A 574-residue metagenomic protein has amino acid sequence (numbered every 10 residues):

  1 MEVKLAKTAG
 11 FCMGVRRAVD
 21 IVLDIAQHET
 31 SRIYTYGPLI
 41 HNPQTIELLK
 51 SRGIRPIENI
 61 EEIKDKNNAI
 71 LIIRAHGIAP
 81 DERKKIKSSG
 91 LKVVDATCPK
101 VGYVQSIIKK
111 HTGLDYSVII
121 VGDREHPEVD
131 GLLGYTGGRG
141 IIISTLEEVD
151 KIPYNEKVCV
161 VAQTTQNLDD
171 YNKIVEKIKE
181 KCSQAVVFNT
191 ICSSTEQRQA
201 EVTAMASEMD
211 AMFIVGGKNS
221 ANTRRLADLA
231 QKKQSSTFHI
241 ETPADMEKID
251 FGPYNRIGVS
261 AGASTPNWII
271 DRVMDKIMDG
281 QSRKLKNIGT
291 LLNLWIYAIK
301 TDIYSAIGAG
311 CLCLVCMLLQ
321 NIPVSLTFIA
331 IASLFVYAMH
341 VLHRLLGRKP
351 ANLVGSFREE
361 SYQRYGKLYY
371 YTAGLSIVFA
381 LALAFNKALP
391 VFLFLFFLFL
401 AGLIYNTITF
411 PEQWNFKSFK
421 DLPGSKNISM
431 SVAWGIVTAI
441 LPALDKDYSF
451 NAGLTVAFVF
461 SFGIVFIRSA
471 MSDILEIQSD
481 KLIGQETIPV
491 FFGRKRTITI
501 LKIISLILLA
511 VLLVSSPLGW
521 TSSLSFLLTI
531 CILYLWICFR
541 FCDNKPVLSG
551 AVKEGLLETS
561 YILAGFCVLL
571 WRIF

Functional and structural regions predicted by a protein language model:
M1-A261, N267-W268, M274, M278-G280: The feature marks the mature, well-folded catalytic cores of soluble enzymes
I296-L319, T372-G374, S431-T438: The first (N-terminal) embedded transmembrane alpha-helix
C311-I331, A380-L393, T438-V459, L512-L524 (+1 more regions): Helix-coil boundary and interhelical linker segments in multi-pass alpha-helical membrane proteins
L334-L346, F397-E412, I436, F460-L475 (+1 more regions): Transmembrane alpha-helical segments that form the membrane-embedded catalytic/substrate-channel core of multi-pass
H340-G374, G463-I507: Solvent-exposed interhelical
S356-E359, K420, R496, T521-F574: Extended hydrophobic alpha-helices typical of membrane-associated regions
E360-K446, F539-D543: Intramembrane alpha-helical segments
P423, N427-S472, I477: Functional transmembrane core segments of multi-pass inner-membrane proteins
